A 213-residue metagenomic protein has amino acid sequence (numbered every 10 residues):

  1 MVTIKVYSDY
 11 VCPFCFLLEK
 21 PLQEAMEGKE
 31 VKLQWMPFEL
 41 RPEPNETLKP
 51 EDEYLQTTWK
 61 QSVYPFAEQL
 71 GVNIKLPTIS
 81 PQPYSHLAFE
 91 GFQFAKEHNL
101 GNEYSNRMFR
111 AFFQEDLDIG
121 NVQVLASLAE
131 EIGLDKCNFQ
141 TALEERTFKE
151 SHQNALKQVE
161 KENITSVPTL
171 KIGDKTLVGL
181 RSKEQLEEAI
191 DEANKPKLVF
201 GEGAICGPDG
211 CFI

Functional and structural regions predicted by a protein language model:
M1-K5: Extreme N-terminal starter segment of soluble prokaryotic enzymes
V6-V11: Aromatic-flanked redox-active Cys/Sec active sites in thiol-based oxidoreductases, especially the WC-centered
F14-G28, R110-I213: C-terminal cap of thioredoxin/glutaredoxin-like
F16-F112, F212: Structural alpha/beta surface segment adjacent to cysteine/selenocysteine redox centers across thiol/disulfide enzymes
